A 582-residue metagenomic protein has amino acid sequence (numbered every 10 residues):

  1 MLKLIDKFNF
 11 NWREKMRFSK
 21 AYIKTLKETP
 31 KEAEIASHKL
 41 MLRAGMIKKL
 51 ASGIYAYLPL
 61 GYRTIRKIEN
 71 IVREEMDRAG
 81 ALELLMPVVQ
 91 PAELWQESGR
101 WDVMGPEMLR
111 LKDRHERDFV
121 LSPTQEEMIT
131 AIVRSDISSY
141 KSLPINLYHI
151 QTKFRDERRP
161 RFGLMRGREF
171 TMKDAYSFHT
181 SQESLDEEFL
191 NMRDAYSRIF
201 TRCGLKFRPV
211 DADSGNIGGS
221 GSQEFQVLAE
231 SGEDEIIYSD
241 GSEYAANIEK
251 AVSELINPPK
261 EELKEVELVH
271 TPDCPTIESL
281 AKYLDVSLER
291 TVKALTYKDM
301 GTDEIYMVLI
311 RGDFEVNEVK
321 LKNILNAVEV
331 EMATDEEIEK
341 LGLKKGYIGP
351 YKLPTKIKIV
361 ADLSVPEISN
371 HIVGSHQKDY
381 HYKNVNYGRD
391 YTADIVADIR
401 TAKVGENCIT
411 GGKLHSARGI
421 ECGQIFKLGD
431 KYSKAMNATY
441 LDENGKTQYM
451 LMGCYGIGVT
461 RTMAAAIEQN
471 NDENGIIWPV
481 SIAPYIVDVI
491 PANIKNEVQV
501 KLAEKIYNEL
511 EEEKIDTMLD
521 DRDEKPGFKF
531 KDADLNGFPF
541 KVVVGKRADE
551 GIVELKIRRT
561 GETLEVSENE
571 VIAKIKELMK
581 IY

Functional and structural regions predicted by a protein language model:
D6-Y582: NTP/phosphate- and nucleic-acid-binding module
